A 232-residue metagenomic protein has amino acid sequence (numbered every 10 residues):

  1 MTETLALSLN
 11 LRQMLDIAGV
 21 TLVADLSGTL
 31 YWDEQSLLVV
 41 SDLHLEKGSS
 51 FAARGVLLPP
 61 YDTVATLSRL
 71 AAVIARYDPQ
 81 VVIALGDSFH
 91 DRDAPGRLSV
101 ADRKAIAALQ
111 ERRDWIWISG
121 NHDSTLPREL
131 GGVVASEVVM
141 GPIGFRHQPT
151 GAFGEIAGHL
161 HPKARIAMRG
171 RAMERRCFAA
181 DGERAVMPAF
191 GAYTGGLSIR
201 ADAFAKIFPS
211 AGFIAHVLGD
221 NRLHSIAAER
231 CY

Functional and structural regions predicted by a protein language model:
M1-Y232: Extended recognition/assembly regions associated with phosphoester-bond processing machinery
